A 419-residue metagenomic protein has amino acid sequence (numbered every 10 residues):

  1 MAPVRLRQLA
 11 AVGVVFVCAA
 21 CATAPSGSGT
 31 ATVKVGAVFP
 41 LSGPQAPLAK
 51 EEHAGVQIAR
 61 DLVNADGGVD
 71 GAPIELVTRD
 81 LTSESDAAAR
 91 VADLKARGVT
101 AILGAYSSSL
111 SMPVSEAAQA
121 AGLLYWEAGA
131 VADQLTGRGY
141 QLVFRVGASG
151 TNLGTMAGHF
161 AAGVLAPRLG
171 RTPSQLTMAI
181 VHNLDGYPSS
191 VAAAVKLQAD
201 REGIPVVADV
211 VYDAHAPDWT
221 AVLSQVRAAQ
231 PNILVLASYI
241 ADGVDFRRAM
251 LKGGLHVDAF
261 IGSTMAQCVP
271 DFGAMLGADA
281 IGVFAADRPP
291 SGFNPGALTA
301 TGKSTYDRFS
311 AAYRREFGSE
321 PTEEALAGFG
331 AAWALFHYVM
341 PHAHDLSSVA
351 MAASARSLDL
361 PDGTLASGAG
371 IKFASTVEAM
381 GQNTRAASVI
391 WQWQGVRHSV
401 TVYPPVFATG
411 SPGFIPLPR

Functional and structural regions predicted by a protein language model:
M1-K34, R419: Short, low-complexity disordered leader/linker segments with a strong preference for bacterial N-terminal type II
A24, S28, P47-E52, G67-Y140 (+3 more regions): Beta-alpha junction/loop-to-helix N-cap segments that form part of ligand/metal-binding clefts
G29-Q57, R79-S85, Y106-S107, V181-S190 (+2 more regions): Extracytoplasmic "Venus flytrap"
T30-V33, A54-L76, L165-R171, D200-G203: Signal peptide-proximal N-terminal region of secreted/periplasmic/extracellular or secretory-lumen proteins
L48, E52-A59, A87-R90, I102 (+15 more regions): Stable alpha-helical elements in mature extracytoplasmic
V99-A208, A259-A285: Extracytoplasmic ligand/sensor domains, especially the bilobed periplasmic-binding protein
L251-G328, P341, V406-T409, L417-P418: Extracellular/periplasmic periplasmic-binding protein-like sensory domains
A312-A325, F336-V400: Segments of small-molecule ligand-sensing domains
